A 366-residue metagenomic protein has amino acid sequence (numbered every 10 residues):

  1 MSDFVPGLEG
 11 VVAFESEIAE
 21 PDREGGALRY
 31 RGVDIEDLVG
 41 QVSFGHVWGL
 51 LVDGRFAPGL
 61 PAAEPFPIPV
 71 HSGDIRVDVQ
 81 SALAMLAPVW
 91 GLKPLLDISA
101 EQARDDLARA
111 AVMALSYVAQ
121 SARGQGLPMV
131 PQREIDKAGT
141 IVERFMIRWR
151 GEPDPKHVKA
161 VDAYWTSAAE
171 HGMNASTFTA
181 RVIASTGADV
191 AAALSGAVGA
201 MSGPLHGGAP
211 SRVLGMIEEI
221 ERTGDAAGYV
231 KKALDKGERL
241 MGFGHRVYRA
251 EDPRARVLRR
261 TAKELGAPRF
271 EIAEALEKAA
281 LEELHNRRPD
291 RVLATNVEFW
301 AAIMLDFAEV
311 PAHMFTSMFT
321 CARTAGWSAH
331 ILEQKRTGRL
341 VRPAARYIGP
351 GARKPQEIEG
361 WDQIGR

Functional and structural regions predicted by a protein language model:
M1-R366: Hydrophobic alpha-helical bundle cores within soluble ligand-binding/oligomerization subdomains
